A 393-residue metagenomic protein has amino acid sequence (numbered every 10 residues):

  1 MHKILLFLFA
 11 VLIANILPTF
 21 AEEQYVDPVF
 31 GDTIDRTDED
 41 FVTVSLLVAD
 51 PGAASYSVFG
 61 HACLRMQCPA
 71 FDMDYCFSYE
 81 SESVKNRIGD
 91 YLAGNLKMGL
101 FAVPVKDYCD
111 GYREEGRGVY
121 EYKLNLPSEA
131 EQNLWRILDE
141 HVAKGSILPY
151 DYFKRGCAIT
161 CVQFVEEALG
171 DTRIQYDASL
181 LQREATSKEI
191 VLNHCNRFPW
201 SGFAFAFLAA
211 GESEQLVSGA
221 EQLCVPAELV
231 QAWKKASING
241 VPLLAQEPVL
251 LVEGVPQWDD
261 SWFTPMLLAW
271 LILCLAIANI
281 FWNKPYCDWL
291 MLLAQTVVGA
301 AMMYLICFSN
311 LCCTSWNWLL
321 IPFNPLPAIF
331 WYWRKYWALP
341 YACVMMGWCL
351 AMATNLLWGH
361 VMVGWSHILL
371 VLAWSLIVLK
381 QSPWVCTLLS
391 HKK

Functional and structural regions predicted by a protein language model:
M1-I4, K392-K393: Positively charged n-region of N-terminal signal peptides that target proteins for export
I4-I13: Sec-dependent N-terminal signal peptides
A14-P18: N-terminal signal peptide c-region/cleavage motif recognized by signal peptidases
T19-E23: Boundary at the C-terminal end of the N-terminal hydrophobic targeting segment
Y25-T43: Short, Gly/Pro- and small/polar-rich lid/capping loops
E39-G116: Glycine-rich catalytic cores of cysteine/serine-nucleophile enzymes that process amide/ester linkages in cell-envelope
G52-A53, R117-N125, A143-Y152: Second-shell loop/turn segments in exported
E140-K393: Activation targets extended, charge/polar-rich intrinsically disordered C-terminal tails
